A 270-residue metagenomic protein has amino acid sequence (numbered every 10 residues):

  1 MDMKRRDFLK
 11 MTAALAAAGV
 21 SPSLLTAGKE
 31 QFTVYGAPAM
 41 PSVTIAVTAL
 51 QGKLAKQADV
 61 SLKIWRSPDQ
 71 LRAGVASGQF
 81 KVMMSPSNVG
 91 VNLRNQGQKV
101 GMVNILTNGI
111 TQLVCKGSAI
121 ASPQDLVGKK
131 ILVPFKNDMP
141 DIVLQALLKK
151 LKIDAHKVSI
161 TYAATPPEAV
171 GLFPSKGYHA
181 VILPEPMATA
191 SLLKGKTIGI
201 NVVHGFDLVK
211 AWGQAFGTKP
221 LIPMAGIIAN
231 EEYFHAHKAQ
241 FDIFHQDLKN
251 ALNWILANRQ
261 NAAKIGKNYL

Functional and structural regions predicted by a protein language model:
M1-M3: Secretory targeting signals
D7-T26: N-terminal export signals
S21, G266-L270: Short, intrinsically disordered, charge-balanced linker/junction segments flanking boundaries in proteins
A27-A163, A169-E185, A190, K196-F206: Short, glycine-/small- and polar/acidic-enriched structural segments that line small-molecule recognition paths
N88-V89, E168-G266: Pocket-lining segment of extracytoplasmic ligand-binding domains
A155-V158, K238, L270: Short, surface-exposed acidic
